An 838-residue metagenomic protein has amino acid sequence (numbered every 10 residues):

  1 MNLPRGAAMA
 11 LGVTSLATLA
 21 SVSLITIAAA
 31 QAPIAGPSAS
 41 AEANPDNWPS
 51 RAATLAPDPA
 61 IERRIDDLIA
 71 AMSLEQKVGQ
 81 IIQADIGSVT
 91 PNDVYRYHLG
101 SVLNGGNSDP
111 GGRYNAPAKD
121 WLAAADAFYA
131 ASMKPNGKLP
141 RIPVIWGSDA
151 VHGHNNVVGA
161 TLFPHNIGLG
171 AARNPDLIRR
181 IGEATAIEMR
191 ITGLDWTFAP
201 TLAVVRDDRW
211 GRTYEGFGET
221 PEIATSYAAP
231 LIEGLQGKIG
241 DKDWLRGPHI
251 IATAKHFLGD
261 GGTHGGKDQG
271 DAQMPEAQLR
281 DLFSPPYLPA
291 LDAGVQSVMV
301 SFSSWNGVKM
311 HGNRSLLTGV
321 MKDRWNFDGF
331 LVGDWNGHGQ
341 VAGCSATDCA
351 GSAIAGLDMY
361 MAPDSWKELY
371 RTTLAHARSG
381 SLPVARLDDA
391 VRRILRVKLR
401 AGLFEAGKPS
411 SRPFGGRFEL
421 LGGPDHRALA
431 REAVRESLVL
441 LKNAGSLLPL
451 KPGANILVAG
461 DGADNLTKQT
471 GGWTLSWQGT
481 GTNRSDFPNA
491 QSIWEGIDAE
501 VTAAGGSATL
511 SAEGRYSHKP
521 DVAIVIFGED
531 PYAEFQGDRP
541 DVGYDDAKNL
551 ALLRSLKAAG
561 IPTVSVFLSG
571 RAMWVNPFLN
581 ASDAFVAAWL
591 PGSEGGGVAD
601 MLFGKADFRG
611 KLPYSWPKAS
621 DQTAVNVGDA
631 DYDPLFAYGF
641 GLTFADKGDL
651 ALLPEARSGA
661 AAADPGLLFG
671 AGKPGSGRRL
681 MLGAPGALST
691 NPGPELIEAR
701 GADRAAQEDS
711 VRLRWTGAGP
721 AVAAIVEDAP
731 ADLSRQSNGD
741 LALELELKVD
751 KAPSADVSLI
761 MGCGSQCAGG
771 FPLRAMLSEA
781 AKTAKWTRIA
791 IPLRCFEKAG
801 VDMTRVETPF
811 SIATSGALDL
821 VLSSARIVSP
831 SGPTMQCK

Functional and structural regions predicted by a protein language model:
M1-L16: Bacterial N-terminal signal peptides that target proteins for export
G12-T26: Bacterial N-terminal signal peptides
Q31-L55, I191, Y370, L374-A377 (+3 more regions): C-terminal non-catalytic regions of proteins with extracellular/luminal or membrane-system context
P33-L258, L282-W366, L374-G407, E432-L447: N-terminal beta-rich core of secreted/periplasmic extracellular enzymes
N155-A160, D208-T213, G262-Q269, K309-G312 (+7 more regions): Short acidic, glycine/serine/threonine-rich loops at helix termini
T161-H165, D207-R212, G261-D271, S297 (+4 more regions): Gly-rich Lys/Arg/Thr-decorated short loops/hinges at beta-loop-alpha junctions or inter-strand turns that position
Q766-M803, V821: Extracellular carbohydrate recognition and processing domains and analogous Trp-centered ligand-binding platforms
P809-A817: Short beta-strand-plus-loop segments that form exposed binding edges in beta-rich domains
